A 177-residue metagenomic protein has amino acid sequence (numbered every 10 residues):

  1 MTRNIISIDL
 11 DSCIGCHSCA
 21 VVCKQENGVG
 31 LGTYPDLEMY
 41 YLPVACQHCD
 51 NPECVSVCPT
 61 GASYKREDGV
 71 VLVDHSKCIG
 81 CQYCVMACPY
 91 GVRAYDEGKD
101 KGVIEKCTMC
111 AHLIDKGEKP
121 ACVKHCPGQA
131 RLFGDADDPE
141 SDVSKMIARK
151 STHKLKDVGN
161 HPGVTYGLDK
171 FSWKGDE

Functional and structural regions predicted by a protein language model:
M1-E177: Non-ligating segments of multi-cofactor redox enzymes
